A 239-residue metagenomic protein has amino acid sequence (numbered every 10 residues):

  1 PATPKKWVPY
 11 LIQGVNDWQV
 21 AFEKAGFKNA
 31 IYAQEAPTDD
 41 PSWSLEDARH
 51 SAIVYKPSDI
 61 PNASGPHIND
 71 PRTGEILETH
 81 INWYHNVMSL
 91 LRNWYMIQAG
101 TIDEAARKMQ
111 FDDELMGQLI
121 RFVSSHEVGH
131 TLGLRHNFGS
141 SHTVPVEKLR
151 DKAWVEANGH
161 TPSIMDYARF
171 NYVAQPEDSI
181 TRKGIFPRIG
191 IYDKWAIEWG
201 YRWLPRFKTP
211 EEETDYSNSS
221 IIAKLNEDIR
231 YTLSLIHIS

Functional and structural regions predicted by a protein language model:
P1-S44, W83: Fold-level signature of zinc-dependent metallopeptidase catalytic domains
P1-T3, E35-P37, P57-D59, T73 (+3 more regions): Short, flexible loop/turn elements at secondary-structure junctions
P9, G65, R92-N93, A174-T181: Short conserved micro-motifs at the rims of enzyme active sites and ligand-binding pockets
Q19-A30, P61, V128-F138: Secondary-structure transition/capping motifs at alpha-helix termini and the adjoining loop/turn into the next element
E35-K56, Q118-Q175: The catalytic-center signature of Zn2+-dependent metalloproteases
Y55-N62, P66-Q110: Active-site-adjacent "gating/activation" loops or surface patches in catalytic cores
R107-V123: Short pre-active-site segment immediately N-terminal to the catalytic Zn-binding motif
S141-L235, S239: Conserved catalytic/binding loops enriched for acidic/polar residues
